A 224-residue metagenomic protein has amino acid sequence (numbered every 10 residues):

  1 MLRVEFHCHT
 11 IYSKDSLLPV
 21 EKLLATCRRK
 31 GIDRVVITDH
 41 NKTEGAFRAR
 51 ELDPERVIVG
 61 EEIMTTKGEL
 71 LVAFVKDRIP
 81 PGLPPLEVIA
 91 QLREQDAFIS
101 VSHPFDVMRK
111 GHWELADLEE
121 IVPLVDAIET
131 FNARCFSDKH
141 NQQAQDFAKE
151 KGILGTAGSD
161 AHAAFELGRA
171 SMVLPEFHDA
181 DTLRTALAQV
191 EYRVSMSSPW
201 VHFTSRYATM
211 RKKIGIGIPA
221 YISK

Functional and structural regions predicted by a protein language model:
M1-A25, E44-R48, L52-V59, T65-P81 (+2 more regions): Charged catalytic cores and adjacent phosphate/nucleic-acid-binding surfaces used for phosphate/nucleic-acid chemistry
A25-N41, A97-S100: Divalent metal-dependent hydrolysis catalytic cores, especially in the metallo-beta-lactamase
A90-A97: Short, charged N-terminal beta->alpha structural module
S102-D106: Acidic/Gly/His-enriched mid-domain segments of enzyme catalytic cores or analogous surface patches that mediate
